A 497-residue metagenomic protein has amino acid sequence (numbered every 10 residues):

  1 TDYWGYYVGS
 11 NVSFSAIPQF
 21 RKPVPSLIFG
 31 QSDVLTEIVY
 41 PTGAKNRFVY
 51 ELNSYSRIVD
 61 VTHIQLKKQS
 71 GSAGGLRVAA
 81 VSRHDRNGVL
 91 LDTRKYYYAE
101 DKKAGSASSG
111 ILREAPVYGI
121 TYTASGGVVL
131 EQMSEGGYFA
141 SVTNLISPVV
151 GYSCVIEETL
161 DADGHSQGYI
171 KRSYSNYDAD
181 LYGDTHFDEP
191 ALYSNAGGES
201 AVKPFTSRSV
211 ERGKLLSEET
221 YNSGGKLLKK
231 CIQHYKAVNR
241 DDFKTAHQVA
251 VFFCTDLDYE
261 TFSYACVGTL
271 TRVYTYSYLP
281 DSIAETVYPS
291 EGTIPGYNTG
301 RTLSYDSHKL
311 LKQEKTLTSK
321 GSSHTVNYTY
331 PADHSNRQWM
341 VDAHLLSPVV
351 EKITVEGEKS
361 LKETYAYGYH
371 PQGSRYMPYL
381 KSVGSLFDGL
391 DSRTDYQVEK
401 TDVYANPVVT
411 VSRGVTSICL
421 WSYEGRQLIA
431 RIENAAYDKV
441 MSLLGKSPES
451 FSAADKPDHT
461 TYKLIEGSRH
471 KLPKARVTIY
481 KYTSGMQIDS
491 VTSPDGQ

Functional and structural regions predicted by a protein language model:
T1-Q497: Non-catalytic interaction/targeting regions
